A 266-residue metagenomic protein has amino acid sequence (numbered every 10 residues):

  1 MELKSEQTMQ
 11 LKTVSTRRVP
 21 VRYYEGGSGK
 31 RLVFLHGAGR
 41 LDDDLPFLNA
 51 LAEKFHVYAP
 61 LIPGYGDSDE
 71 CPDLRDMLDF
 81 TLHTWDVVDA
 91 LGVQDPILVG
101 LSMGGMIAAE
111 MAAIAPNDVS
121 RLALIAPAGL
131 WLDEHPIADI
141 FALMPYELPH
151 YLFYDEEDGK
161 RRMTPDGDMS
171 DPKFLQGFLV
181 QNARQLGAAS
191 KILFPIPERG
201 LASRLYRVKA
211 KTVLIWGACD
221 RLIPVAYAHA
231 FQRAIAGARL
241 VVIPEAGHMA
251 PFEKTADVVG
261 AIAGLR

Functional and structural regions predicted by a protein language model:
E2-P20: N-terminal cap/lid segment of alpha/beta-hydrolase-fold proteins
R17-D69: Conserved HGGG/HGGXW glycine-rich cap/lid loop of the alpha/beta-hydrolase fold
L48-A52, R207, T212-A246, F252: Conserved loop-alpha-helix segment in the C-terminal half of the alpha/beta-hydrolase fold that carries the catalytic
Y58-V99, G260: Active-site loop/oxyanion-hole signature of alpha/beta-hydrolase fold enzymes
G100, G104, A108: Gly/Ala-rich beta-loop-alpha elbow adjacent to hydrolase catalytic centers
A109-I114, S120-Y151: Flexible "cap/lid" loop of the alpha/beta hydrolase fold
L124, E134, D139, P149-A210: Conserved alpha/beta-hydrolase catalytic His-Asp/Glu region
F252-G264: Post-His helix in hydrolase/transferase enzymes
